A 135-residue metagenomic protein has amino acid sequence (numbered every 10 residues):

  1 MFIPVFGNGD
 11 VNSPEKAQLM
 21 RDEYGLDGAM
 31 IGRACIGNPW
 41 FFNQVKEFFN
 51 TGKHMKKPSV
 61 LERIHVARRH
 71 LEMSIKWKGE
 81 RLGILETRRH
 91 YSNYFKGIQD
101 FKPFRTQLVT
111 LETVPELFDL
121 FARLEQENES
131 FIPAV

Functional and structural regions predicted by a protein language model:
M1-G7, V11-V135: Alpha/beta catalytic cores of nucleotide-metabolism and tRNA/nucleoside-modifying enzymes
